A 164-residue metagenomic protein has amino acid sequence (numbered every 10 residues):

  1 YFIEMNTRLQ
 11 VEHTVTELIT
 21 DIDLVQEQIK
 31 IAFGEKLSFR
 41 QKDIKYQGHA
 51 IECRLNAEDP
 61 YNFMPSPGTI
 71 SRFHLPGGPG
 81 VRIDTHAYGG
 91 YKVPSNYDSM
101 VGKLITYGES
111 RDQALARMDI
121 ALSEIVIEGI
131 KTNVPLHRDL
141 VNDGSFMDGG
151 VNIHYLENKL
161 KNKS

Functional and structural regions predicted by a protein language model:
Y1-S164: ATP-dependent carboxylate activation and anion-phosphoryl transfer catalytic cores that bind Mg-ATP to form
